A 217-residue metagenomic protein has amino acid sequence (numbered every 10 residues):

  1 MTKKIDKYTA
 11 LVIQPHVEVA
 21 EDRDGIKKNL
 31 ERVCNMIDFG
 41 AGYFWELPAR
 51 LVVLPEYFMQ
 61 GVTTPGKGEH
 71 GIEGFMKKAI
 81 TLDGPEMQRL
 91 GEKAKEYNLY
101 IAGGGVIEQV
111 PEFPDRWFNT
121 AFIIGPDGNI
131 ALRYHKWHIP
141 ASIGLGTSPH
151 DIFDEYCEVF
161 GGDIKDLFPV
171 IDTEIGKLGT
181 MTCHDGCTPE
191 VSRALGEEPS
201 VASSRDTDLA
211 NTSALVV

Functional and structural regions predicted by a protein language model:
M1-K3, E31-V52, E190-A194: Short amphipathic alpha-helices and their capping/turn segments at secondary-structure boundaries
I5-D22, I26, V53, T120 (+5 more regions): Active-site-proximal beta-strand elements of phosphoester/diester hydrolases
D6-Y8, L47-R50, Y97-Y100, G176-L178 (+2 more regions): Loop/turn elements at helix/coil->beta-strand transitions in domains of secreted/extracellular proteins
E18-K28, G68-E69, K78-A79, G144-D154: Acidic/histidine-rich helix-loop elements that form or flank divalent-metal/phosphate-binding sites at the catalytic
G25-M36, L82-E86, D163, C183 (+1 more regions): Soluble or luminal CAZymes and related metallo-dependent hydrolases
K27, D38-K136, A141-S142, L209-N211: Cys-nucleophile CN-hydrolase/nitrilase-fold catalytic domain and related Cys-dependent amidase chemistry that acts on
Q88, E92, P111-V201, S213: Active-site catalytic loop in hydrolytic enzyme cores
